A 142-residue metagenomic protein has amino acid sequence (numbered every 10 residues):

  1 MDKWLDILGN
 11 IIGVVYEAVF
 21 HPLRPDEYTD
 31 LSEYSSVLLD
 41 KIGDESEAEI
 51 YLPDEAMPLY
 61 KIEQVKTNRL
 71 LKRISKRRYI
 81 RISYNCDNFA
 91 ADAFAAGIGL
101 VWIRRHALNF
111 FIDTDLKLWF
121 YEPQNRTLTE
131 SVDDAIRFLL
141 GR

Functional and structural regions predicted by a protein language model:
D2-R142: A structural boundary/capping signal
